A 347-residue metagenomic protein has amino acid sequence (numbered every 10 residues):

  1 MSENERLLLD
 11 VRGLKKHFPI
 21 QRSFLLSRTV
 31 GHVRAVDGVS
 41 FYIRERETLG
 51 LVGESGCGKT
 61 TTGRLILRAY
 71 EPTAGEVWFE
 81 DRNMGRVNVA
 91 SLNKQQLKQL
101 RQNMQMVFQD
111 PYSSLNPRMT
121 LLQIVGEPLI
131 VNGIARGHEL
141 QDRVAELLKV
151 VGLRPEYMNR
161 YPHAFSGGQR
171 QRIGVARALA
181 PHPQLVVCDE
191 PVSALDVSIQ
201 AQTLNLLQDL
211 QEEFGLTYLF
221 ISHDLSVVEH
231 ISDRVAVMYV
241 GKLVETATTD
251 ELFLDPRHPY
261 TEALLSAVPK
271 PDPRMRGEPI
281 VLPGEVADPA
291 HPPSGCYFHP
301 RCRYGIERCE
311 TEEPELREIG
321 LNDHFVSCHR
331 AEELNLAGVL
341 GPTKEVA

Functional and structural regions predicted by a protein language model:
S2-L7, I20-S27, R86, T248-A347: Short catalytic/signature loops enriched in Gly
L67: Helix-to-loop junction immediately C-terminal to a conserved catalytic motif
E76-Q99, R136: ABC ATPase NBD Q-loop/coupling interface
R82-G85, H138-E156, L265: Conserved ABC ATPase "signature" region
Y161-F165, Q169: Conserved ABC ATPase signature
A180-Q184: A short, proline-enriched helix->beta-strand linker immediately N-terminal to the Walker B motif in ABC-type P-loop
V187, P191, L195, I199-G277: P-loop NTP-binding/switch modules centered on Walker-like glycine-rich loops
